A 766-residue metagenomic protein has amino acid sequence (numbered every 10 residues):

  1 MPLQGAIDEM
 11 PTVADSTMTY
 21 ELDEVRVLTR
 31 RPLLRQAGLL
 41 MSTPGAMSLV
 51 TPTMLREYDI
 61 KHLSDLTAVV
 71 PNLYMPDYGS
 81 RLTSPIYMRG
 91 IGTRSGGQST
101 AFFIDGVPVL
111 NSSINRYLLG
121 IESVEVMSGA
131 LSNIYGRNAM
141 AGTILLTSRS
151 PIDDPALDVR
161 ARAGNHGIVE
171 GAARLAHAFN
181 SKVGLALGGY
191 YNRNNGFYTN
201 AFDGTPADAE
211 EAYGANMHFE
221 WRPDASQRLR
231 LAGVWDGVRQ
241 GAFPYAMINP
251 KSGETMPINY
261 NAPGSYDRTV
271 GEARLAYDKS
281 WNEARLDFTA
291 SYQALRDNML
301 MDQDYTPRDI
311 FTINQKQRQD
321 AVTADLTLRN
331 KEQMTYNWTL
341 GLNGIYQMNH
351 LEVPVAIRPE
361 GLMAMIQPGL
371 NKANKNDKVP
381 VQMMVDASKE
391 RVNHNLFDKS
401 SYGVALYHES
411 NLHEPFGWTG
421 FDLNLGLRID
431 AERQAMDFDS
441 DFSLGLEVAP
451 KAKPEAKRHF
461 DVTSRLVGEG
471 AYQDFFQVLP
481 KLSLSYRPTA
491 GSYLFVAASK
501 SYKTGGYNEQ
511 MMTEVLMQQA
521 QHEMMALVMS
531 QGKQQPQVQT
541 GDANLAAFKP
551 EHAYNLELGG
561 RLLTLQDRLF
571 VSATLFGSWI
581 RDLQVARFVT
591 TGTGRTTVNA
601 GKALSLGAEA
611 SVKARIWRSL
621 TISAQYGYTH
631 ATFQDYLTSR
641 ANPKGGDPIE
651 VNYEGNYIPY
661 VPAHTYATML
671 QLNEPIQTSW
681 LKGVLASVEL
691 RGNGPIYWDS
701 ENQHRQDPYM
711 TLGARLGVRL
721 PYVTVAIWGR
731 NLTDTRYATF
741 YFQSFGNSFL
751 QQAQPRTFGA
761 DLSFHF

Functional and structural regions predicted by a protein language model:
P2-M54, A573: Short, acidic, small-residue-rich periplasmic hinge/interaction motif at the N-terminus of Gram-negative outer-membrane
L66, I86-G90, F103, V126 (+3 more regions): N-terminal periplasmic accessory domains that precede and gate Gram-negative outer-membrane beta-barrel machines
D105-A130: Short acidic/polar hinge/loop motifs at secondary-structure boundaries that mediate gating or recognition
A156-D158, A163-N194, Y198, F202-Q240 (+7 more regions): Transmembrane beta-barrel wall of Gram-negative outer-membrane proteins
R222-D224, V234, L328, N337 (+3 more regions): Structural signature of Gram-negative outer-membrane beta-barrels, strongest in the C-terminal barrel of TonB-dependent
A276-M301, Y493-F495, M517-N599, L604-L606 (+4 more regions): Membrane-embedded beta-barrel scaffold of Gram-negative outer-membrane proteins
Q317-Q333, N337-G341, L479, V496 (+2 more regions): Conserved C-terminal beta-signal and adjacent last beta-strands/turns of outer-membrane beta-barrel proteins
R329, N337-T339, F416-G417, A431 (+3 more regions): Gram-negative outer-membrane beta-barrel transporters
